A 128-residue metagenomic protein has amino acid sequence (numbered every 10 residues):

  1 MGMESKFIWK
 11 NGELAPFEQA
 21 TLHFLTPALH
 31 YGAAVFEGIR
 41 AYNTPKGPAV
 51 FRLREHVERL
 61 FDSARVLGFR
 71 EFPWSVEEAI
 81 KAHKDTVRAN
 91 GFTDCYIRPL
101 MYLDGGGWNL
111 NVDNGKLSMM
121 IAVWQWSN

Functional and structural regions predicted by a protein language model:
M1-N128: Conserved alpha/beta cores of soluble small-molecule-handling proteins
